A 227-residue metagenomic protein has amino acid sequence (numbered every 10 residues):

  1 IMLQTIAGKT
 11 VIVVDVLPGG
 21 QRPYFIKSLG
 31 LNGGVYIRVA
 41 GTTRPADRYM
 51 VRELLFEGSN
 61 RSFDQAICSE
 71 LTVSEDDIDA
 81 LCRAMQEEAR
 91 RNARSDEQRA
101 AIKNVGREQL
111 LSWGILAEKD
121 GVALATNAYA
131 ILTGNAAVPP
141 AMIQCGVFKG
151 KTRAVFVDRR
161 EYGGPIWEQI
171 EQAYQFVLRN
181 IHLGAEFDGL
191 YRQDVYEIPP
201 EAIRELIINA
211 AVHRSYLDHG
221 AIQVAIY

Functional and structural regions predicted by a protein language model:
I1-Y227: Conserved N-terminal catalytic/coupling substructures associated with nucleotide/phosphate chemistry
